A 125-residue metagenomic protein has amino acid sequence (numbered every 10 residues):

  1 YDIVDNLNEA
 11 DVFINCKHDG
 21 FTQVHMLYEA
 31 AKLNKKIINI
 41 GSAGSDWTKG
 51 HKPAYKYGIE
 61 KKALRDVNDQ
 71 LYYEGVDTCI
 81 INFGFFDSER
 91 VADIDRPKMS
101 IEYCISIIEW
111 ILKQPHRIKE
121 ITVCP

Functional and structural regions predicted by a protein language model:
Y1-E9: A short, well-structured beta->alpha microelement
A10-D11, K35: Conserved acidic residues
V12-T22, G41-G44: Conserved NAD(P)H cofactor-binding loop of Rossmann-fold oxidoreductase domains
I14, I38, C79-I81: Hydrophobic/aromatic beta-strand patches that form the interior of the parallel beta-sheet core in alpha/beta enzyme
Q23-Y28, R65-N68, I108: Short-chain dehydrogenase/reductase
K36-Y73, F85-V91: Catalytic loop of short-chain dehydrogenase/reductase
Y72-F86, H116-T122: Conserved Rossmann-fold SDR core element
D93-P125: C-terminal helical subdomain
